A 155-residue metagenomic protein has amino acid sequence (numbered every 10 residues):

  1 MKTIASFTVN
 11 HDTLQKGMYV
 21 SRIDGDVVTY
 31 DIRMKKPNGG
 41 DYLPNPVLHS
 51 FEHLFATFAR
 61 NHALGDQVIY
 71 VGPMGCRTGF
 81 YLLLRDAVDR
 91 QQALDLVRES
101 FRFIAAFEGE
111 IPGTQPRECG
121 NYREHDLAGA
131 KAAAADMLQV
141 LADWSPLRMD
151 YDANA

Functional and structural regions predicted by a protein language model:
M1-N38, S145-A155: Non-catalytic terminal extensions that flank enzyme cores
T3-I4, Q15-G17, G65-Q67, Q115 (+1 more regions): Sparse, context-dependent recognition of short Cys/His-centered cofactor- or disulfide-binding micro-motifs
V27-R60, Y70-V71: Active/ligand-binding-proximal structured segments within catalytic/core domains that scaffold catalytic residues
Y42-V47, V68, L84-Q92: Short coil/turn segments at secondary-structure boundaries
H53-L64, R98-R102, A106: Short, intrinsically disordered, mixed-charge
A63-G72, C76: Glycine-rich phosphate/pyrophosphate-binding loops and their adjacent beta-strand/loop elements at enzyme active sites
P73-D143: Active-site-adjacent, His/Asp/Glu-enriched structural segments that form or flank metal-binding and acid/base networks
